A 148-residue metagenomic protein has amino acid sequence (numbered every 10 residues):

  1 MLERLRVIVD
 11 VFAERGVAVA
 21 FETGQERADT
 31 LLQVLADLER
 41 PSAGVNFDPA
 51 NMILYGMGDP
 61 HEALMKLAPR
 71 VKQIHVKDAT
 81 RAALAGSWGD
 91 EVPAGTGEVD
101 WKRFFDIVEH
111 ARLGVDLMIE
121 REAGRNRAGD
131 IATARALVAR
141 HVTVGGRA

Functional and structural regions predicted by a protein language model:
M1, L5, L31, P60 (+3 more regions): Aromatic/hydrophobic pocket-lining residues that form the small-molecule binding cavity in soluble enzyme cores
M1-G44, A148: Active-site acidic/histidine proton-transfer and metal-coordination neighborhood in alpha/beta enzyme cores
L5, V71, R135: Short amphipathic alpha-helical/adjacent loop interface patches that line ligand and macromolecule-binding sites
V19-F21, A43-F47, K72-V76, V115-E120: Hydrophobic faces of well-ordered beta-strands that scaffold small-molecule active sites in alpha/beta enzyme cores
E26-D29, V99, R125-N126: Short alpha-helical
D37-L38, E62-L64, R135-A136: Glycine-rich, phosphate-binding/catalytic loops in enzymes
N51-G114, E122-G124: Gly/Pro-rich active-site loop or hairpin
R127-R147: C-terminal helical cap(s) of enzyme catalytic domains, especially alpha/beta-barrels
